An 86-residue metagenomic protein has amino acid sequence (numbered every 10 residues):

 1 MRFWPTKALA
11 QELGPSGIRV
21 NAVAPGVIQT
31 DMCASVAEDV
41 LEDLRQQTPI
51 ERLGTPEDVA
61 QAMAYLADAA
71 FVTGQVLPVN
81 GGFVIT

Functional and structural regions predicted by a protein language model:
M1-T6, V20: Conserved catalytic Lys-bearing alpha helix of Rossmann-like short-chain dehydrogenase/reductases
Q11-P15: Alpha-helical segment proximal to the catalytic Tyr-Lys
S16, N21, Q75: Rossmann-like NAD(H)/NADP(H) cofactor-binding core
V20, A24-S35: Short, flexible catalytic-loop segment of classical short-chain dehydrogenase/reductase
E38-D58: Catalytic Tyr-x(3-8)-Lys segment
R52-V79, V84: C-terminal substrate-recognition "lid" of short-chain dehydrogenase/reductases
